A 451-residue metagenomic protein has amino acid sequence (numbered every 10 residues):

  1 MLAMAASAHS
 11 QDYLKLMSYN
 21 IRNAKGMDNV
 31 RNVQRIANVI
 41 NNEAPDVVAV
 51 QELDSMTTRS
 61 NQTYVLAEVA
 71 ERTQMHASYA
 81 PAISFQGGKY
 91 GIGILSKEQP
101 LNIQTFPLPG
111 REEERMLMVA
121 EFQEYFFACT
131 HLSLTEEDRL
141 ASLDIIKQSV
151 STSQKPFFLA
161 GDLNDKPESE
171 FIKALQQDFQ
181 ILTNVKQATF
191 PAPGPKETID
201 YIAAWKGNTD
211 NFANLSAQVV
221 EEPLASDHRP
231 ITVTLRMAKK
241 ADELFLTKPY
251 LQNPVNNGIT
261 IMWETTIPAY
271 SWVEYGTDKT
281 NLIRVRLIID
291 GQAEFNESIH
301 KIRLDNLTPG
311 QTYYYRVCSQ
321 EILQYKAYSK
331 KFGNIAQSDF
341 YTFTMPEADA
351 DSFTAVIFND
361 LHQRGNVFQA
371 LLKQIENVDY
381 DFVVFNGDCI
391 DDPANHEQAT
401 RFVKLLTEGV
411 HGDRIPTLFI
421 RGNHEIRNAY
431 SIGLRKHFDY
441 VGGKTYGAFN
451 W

Functional and structural regions predicted by a protein language model:
A8-M17, Y64, R229, L235-I357 (+3 more regions): Acidic, histidine-bearing metal-coordination/catalytic regions of metal-dependent phosphoesterases
A8-R72, S84-Q86, D144, R236-D242 (+4 more regions): N-terminal, active-site-proximal structural segment of metallo-dependent hydrolase catalytic domains
S10-L16, S96-L101, E113-C129, L235-M237 (+2 more regions): Beta-strand-turn-beta hairpins that frame and shape the catalytic cleft of phosphate-ester-processing enzymes
L14-I21, I36-N61, F127-T130, I146-K173 (+5 more regions): Active-site beta-strand/loop signature of hydrolases that rely on acidic residues for catalysis
D28-N29, L53-Y125, L215-E221: Structured beta-strand-rich core segments of catalytic domains in phosphoester-bond hydrolases
E68-E71, Y90, I94, L101-Q104 (+2 more regions): Extended active-site neighborhood of metal-dependent phosphoesterases/phosphodiesterases
E71-R72, G87-N102, P195-F212, L235-A238 (+2 more regions): Conserved beta strand-loop-helix elements of the APE1-like EEP
T105-F106, Q148-F158, N164-E243: Metal-dependent phosphoester-hydrolase catalytic domains
